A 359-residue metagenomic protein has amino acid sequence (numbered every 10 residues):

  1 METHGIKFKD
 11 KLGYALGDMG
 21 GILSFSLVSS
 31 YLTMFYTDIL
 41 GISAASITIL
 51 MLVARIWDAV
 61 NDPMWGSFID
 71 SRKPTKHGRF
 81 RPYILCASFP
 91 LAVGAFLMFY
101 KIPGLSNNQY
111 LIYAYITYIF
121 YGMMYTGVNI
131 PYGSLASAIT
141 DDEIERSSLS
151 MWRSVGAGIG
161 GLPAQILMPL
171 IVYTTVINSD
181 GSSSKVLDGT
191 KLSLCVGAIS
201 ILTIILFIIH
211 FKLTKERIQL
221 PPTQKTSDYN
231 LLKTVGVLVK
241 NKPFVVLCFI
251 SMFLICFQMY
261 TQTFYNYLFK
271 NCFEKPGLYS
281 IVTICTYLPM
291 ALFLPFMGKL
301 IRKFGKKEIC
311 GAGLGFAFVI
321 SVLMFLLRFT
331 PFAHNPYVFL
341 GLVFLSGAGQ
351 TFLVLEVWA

Functional and structural regions predicted by a protein language model:
M1-A359: Membrane-embedded alpha-helical bundles of multi-pass transporters/translocases, especially carrier/permease families
